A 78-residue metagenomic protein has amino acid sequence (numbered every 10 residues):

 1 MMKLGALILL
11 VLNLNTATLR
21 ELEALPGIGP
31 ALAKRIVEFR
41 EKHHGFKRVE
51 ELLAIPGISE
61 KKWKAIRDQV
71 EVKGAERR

Functional and structural regions predicted by a protein language model:
M1-E21, E60, K64-A65, Q69-R78: N-terminal, intrinsically disordered low-complexity tails/presequences enriched in Lys/Ser/Pro and small residues
L14, H43-H44: Helix-turn-helix/winged-helix DNA-binding modules
L22-L25, A33-I36, L52: Short alpha-helical segments in extracytoplasmic peptidoglycan/chitin-binding modules and envelope-associated proteins
L25, H43, I55: Acidic-histidine catalytic/liganding microenvironments
F46-R48: Short, charged, surface-exposed loops that flank catalytic or proteolytic processing sites
E51-G57, W63: Hydrophobic/anchoring residues in structured secondary elements
